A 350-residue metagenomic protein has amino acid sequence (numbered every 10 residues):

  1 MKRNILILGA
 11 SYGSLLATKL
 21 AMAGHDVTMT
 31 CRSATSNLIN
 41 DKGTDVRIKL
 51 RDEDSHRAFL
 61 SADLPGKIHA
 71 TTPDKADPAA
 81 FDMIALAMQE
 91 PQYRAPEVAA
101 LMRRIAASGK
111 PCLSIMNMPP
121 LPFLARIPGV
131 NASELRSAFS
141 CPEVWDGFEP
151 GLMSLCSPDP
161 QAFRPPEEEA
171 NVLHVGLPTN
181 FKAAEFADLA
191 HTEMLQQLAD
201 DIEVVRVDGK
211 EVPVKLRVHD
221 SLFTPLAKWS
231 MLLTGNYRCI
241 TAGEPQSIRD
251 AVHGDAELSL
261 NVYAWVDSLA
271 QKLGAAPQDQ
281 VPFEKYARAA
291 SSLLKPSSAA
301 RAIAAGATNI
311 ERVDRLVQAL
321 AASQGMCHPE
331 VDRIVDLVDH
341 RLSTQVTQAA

Functional and structural regions predicted by a protein language model:
M1-R51, L121-P122, A350: NAD(P)+-binding Rossmann beta1-loop-alpha1 motif at the extreme N-terminus of oxidoreductases
A21-M22, A106, Q271, A322: Anion (oxyanion) recognition and catalysis
D26, P111, A276: Residue-level detector of anion-binding/catalytic polar loops
T28-D82, M102: Conserved N-terminal Rossmann-fold NAD(P) cofactor-binding segment
K75-P120: Rossmann-fold NAD(P) dinucleotide-binding segment
A79, S114-S230, T234-G235: Rossmann-fold dinucleotide-binding core
A95-L101, H191-D201, N261-Y263: Well-ordered, non-membrane alpha-helical segments in soluble/globular domains
P166-K182, D200-N236, G243-A350: NAD(P)-dependent Rossmann-like dehydrogenase/reductase catalytic/cofactor-binding core
